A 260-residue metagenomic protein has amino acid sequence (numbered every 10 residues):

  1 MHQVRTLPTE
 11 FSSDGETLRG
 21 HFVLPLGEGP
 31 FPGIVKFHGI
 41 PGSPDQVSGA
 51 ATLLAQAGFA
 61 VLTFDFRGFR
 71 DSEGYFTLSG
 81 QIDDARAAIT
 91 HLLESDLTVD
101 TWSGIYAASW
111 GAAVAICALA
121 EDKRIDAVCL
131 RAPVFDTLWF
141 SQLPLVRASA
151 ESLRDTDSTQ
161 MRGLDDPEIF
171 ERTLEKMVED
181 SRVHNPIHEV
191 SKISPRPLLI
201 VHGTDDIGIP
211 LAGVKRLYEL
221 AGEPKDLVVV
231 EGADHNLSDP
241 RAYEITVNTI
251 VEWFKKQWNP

Functional and structural regions predicted by a protein language model:
M1-G29: N-terminal cap/lid segment of alpha/beta-hydrolase-fold proteins
P8, L18, D122-R216, E223-P224 (+3 more regions): The alpha/beta-hydrolase serine catalytic core
F31, K36-G42, T204: Active-site glycine-rich loops that stabilize anionic/oxyanionic intermediates across multiple enzyme folds
G39-T52, F66: The serine-hydrolase catalytic nucleophile loop
P41, D65-R70, F135, D234: Alpha/beta-hydrolase active-site loop signature
P41, F69-T101: Catalytic nucleophile-loop/oxyanion-hole region of alpha/beta-hydrolase and closely related hydrolase-like folds
A51-E73: Conserved alpha/beta-hydrolase
Y106-C117: Glycine-rich nucleophile elbow surrounding the catalytic serine of serine-hydrolase chemistry
